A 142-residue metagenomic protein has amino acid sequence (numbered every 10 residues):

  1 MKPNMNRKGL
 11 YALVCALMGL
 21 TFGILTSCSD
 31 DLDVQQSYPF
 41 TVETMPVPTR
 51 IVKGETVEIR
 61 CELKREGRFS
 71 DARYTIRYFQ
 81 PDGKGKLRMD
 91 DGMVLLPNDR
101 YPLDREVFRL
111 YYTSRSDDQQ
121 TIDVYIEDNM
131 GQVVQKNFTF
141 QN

Functional and structural regions predicted by a protein language model:
K2-G9, G19-M45: Bacterial Sec-dependent N-terminal signal peptides
K2-N4, Q36-N142: First exposed extracellular module after export/assembly in secreted or surface-exposed proteins
G9-L13, I76: Short N-terminal leader segment in a subset of presequences, especially plant chloroplast and some mitochondrial
L13-V14, T49: A periodicity- and composition-biased signal for non-globular, repetitive helical segments
